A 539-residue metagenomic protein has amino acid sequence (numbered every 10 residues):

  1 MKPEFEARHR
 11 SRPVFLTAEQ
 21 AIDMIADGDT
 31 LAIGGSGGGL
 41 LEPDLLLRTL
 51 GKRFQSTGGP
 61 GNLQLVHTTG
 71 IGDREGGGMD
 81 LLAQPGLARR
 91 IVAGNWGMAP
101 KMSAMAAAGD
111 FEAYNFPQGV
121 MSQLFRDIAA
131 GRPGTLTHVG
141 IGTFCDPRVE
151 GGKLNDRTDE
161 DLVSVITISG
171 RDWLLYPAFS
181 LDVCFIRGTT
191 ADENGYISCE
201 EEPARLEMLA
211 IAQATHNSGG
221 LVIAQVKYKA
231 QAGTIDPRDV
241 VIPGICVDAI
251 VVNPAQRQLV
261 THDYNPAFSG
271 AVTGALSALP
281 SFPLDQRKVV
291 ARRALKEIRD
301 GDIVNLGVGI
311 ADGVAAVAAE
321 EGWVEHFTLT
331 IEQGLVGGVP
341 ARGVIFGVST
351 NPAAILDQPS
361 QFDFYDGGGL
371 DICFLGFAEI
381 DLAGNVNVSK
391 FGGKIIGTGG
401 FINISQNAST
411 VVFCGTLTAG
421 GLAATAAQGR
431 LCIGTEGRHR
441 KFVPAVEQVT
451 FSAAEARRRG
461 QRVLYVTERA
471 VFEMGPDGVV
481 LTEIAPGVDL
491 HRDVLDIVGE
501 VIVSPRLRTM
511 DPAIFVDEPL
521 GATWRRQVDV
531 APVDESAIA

Functional and structural regions predicted by a protein language model:
M1-D23, G39-F54, V66, G72-L82 (+2 more regions): Conserved phosphate- and dinucleotide-binding cores of soluble alpha/beta proteins, encompassing both enzyme active
T17-T30, F179, R293-I303: Glycine-rich phosphate/diphosphate-binding loops that line cofactor/substrate pockets in enzymes
D29, G59-L63, R89, G301-D302: Nucleotide donor/acceptor-binding cores
T30-G35, Q64-H67: Short glycine-rich or small-residue beta-strand-to-loop segments that form or flank ligand, phosphate, metal/Fe-S
G61, P280-P283, K288, R292-R299 (+2 more regions): Glycine-rich phosphate/ribose-binding loops and adjacent secondary-structure elements that form binding surfaces
A522-D534: Long, compositionally biased
E535-A539: Long, low-complexity, intrinsically disordered segments
